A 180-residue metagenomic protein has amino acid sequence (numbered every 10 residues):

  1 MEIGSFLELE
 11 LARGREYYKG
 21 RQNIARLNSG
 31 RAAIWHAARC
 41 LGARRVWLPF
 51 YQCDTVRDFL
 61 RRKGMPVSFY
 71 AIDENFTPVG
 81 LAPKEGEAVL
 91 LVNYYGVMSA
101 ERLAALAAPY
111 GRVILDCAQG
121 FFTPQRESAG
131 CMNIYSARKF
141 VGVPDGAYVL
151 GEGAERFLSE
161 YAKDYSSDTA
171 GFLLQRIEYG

Functional and structural regions predicted by a protein language model:
E2-S5: Bacterial inner-membrane juxtamembrane interface segments
L9-G20, N28, A32-A108, I114-F121: PLP-dependent aminotransferase-like
D73-L173: Active-site phosphate-binding strand-loop segment of PLP-dependent enzymes
Q175-G180: Short, intrinsically disordered, charge-balanced linker/junction segments flanking boundaries in proteins
